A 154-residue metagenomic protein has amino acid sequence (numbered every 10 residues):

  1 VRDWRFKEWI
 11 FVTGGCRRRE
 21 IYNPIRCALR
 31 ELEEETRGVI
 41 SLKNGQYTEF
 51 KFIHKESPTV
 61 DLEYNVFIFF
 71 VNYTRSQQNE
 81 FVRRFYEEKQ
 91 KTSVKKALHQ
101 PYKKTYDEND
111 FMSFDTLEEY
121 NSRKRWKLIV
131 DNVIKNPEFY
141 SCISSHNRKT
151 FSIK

Functional and structural regions predicted by a protein language model:
V1-E34, G38-S41: Conserved Nudix-box catalytic region and its N-terminal flanking loop in Nudix hydrolases and closely related
R2, P58-V60, T105: Sterically constrained small-residue positions within well-ordered secondary structures of folded domains
W4-W9, S76-K154: Nudix hydrolase/Nudix homology domain
F6-K7, L32, K43-Q46, E56-V60 (+2 more regions): Intrinsic-disorder/low-complexity loop/linker signature
F11-G14, F50-F52, F67-F69, M112-F114 (+1 more regions): Hydrophobic beta-strand residues in large extracellular and virion-surface proteins
E20, K51-V66, V71-Q78: Acidic pyrophosphate-coordinating catalytic loop
V39-K51: A short coil-to-beta-strand element that immediately follows conserved catalytic motifs
